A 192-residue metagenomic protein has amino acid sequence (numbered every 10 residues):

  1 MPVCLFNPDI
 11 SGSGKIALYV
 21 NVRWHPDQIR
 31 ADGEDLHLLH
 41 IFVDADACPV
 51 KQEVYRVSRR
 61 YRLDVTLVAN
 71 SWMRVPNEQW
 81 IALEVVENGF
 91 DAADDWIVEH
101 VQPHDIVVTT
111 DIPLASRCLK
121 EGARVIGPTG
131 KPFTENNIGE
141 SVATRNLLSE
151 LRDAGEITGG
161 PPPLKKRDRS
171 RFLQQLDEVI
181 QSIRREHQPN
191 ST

Functional and structural regions predicted by a protein language model:
G12-G14, G33: Residue-identity detector for glycine
I16-Y19: Compositionally biased, low-complexity peptide segments typical of secreted/host-interacting small proteins
D35-T192: Nuclease catalytic cores that cleave nucleic-acid phosphodiester bonds, predominantly acidic two-metal-ion
